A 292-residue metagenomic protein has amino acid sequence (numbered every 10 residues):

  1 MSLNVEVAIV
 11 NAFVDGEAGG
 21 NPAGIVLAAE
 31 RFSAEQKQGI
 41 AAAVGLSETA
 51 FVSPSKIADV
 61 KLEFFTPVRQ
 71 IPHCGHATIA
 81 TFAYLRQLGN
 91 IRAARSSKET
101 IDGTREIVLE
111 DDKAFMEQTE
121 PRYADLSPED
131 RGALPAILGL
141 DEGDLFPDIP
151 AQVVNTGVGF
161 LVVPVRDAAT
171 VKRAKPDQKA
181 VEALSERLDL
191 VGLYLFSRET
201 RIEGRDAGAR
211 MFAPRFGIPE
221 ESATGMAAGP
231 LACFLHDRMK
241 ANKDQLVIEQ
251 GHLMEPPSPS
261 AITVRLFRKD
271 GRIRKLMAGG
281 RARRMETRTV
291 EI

Functional and structural regions predicted by a protein language model:
M1-H73, I79-I292: Active-site proximal loop and beta-alpha junction motif in alpha/beta enzyme cores
